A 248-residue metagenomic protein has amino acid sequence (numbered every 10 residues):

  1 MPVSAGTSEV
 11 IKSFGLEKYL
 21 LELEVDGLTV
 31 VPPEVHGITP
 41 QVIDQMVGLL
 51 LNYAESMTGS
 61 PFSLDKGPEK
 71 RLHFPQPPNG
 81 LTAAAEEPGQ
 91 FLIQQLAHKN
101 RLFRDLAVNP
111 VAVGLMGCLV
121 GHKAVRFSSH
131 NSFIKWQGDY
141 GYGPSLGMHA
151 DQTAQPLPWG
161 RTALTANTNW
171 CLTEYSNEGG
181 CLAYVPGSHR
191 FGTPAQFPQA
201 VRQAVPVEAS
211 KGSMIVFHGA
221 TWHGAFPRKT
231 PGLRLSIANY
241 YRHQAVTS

Functional and structural regions predicted by a protein language model:
P2-E9, S13, Q45-G48, G59-S60 (+4 more regions): Non-heme Fe(II)/2-oxoglutarate
P2-V25, V31-M148, Q152-Q155: Non-heme Fe(II)-dependent double-stranded beta-helix
N100-D105, R202-Q203, G224-F226: Active-site rim elements
G114, Q137-E208, V246-S248: Catalytic core of non-heme Fe(II) oxygenases with the double-stranded beta-helix
S129-S132, T168-W170, I237-Y241: A structural signal for short, well-ordered beta-strand segments
F133, H218-T221: Generic short beta-strand segments
Q152-T153, A220-W222: Short beta->alpha connector loops
